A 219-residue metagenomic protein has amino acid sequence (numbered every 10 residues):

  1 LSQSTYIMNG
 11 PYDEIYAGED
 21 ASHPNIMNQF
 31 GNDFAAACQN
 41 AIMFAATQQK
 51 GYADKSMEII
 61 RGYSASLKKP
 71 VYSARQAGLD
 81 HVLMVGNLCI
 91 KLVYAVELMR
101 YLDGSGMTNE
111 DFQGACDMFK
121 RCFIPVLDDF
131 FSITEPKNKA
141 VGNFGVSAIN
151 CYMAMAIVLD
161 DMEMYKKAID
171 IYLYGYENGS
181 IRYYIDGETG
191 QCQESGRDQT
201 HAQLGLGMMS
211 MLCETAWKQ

Functional and structural regions predicted by a protein language model:
L1-E135, L173, E177, Q193 (+1 more regions): Extracellular glycan-targeting catalytic surfaces
D117-Q219: Extracellular polysaccharide-recognition and catalytic grooves
